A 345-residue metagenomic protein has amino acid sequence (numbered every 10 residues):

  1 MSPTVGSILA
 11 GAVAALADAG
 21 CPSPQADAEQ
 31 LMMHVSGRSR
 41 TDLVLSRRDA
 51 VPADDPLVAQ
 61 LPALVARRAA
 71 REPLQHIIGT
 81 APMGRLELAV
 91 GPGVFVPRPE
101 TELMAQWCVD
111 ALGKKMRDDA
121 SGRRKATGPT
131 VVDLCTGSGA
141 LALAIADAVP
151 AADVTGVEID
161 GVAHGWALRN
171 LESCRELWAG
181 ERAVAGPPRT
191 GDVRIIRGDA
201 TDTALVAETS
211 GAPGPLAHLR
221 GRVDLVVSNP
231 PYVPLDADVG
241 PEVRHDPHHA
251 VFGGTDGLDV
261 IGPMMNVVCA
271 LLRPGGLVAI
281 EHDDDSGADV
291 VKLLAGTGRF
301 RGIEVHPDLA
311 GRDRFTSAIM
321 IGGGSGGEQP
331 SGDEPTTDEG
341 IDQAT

Functional and structural regions predicted by a protein language model:
M1-D27: Non-catalytic nucleic-acid substrate-recognition regions in nucleic-acid-modifying enzymes
Q25, M32-D110: Conserved AdoMet
L31, R71, T101, L141 (+4 more regions): Residue-level signal for inorganic ion chemistry
E87, D153, D192-R194, R301-E304: Conserved beta-strand segments of alpha/beta enzyme cores
L103-G240: Conserved SAM/SAH cofactor-binding pocket of Class I
P230-V260: Mobile active-site "lid"/loop adjacent to the S-adenosyl-L-methionine
T255-M320: Conserved Class I SAM-dependent methyltransferase catalytic core
G322-T345: Flexible, glycine-/basic-rich loop-and-beta segments that form/coincide with the SAM-dependent methyltransferase
